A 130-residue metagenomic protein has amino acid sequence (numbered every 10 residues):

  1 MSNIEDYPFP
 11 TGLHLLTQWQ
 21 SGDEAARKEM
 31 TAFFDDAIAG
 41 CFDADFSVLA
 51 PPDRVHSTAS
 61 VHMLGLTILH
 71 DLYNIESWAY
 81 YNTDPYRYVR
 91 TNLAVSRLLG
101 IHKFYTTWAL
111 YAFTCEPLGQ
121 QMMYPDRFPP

Functional and structural regions predicted by a protein language model:
M1-P130: Catalytic cores of TIM-barrel enzymes
